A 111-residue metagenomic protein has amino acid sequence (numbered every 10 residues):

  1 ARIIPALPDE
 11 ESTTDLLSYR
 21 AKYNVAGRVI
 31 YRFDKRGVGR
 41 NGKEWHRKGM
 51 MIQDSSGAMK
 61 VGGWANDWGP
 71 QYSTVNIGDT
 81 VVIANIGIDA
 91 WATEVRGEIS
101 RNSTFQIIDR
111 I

Functional and structural regions predicted by a protein language model:
A1-I111: Single-stranded nucleic acid-binding proteins centered on OB/S1-type folds and their adjacent low-complexity
